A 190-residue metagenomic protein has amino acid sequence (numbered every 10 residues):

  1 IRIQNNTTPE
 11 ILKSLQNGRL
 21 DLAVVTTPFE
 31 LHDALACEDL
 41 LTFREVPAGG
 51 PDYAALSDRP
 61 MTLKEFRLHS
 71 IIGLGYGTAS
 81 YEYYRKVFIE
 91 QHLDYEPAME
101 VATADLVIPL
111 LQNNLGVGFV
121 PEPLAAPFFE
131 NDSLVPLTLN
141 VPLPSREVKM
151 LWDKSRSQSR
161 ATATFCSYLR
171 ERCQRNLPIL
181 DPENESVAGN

Functional and structural regions predicted by a protein language model:
I1-H32, V101: Central regulatory/effector-binding core of bacterial HTH transcription factors
I1-I3, I89-M99: A local structural motif
L15-Q16, F66, P109-L115, M150: Hydrophobic residues within well-ordered alpha-helices
V24-D33, K86, D105-L134: A ligand-binding cleft/hinge motif common to bilobed small-molecule-binding domains
A34-I71: Flexible hinge/capping segments at coil-to-helix
D39, V46-A48, V117, V135 (+1 more regions): Residues embedded in well-ordered beta-strands
A55-L56, S70-Q91, Q158-T162, C166-S167 (+1 more regions): Secondary-structure junction motif
E122-V135, V141-N190: C-terminal effector-binding regulatory domain of bacterial HTH transcription factors
